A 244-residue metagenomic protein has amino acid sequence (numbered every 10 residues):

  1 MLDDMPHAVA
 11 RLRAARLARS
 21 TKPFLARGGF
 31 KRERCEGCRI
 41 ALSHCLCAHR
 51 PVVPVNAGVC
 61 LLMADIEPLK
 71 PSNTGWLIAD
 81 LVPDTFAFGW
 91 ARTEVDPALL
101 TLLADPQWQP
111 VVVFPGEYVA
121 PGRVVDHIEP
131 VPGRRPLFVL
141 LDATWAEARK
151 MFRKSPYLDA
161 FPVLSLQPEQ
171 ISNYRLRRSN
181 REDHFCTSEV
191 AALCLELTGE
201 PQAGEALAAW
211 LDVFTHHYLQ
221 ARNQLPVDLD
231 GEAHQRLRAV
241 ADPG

Functional and structural regions predicted by a protein language model:
L12-G28: Short Cys/His-rich Zn2+-coordinating modules
K31, A41, V55: Short metal-coordination and nucleic-acid-contact micro-motifs, chiefly zinc-binding Cys/His arrays
C35-C38: Short cysteine-rich clusters marking metal-coordination/redox-active sites
L46-L61: Short cysteine/histidine-rich zinc-coordinating motifs and their immediately flanking basic loops
A48, L69-L81: Histidine-anchored nucleotide/phosphate-binding helix
G58-D65, Q109-F114: Short hydrophobic beta-strand segments
P83-R153: S-adenosyl-L-methionine/SAH cofactor-binding core of RNA-modifying enzymes
L137, W145-G244: C-terminal folded domains that constitute the principal catalytic or ligand-binding module of multi-domain proteins
